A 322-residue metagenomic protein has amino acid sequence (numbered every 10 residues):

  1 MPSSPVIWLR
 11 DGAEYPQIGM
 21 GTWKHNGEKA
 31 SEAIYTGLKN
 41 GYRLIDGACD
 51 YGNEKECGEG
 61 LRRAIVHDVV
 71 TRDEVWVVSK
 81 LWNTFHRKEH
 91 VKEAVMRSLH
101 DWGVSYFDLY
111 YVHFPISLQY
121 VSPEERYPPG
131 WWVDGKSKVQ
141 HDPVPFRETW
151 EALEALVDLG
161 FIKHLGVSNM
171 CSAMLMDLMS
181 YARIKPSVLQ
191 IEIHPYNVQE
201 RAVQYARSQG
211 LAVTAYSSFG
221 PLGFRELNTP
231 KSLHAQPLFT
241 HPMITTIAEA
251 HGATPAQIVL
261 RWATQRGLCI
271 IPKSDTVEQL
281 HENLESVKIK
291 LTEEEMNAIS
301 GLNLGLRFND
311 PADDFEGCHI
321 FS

Functional and structural regions predicted by a protein language model:
M1-V75, K88-E93, S105, S218-G223 (+2 more regions): N-terminal binding-site loop/beta-alpha segment at the start of enzyme catalytic domains that lines or forms
S4, I34, E54-R62, K92-L99 (+5 more regions): Generic structural signal for well-ordered alpha-helices, preferentially at hydrophobic/aromatic core positions
L9, T36-K39, V69, S98-D101 (+3 more regions): A general structural signal for stabilizing positions within well-ordered secondary structure
G19, D46-C49, D108-Y111, G166 (+1 more regions): Residues embedded in well-ordered beta-strands within globular domains across many folds
R43, S105-D108, K163, S187: Short acidic/polar active-site loop segments enriched in Thr and Asp
T71-F85, L109-P115, E192-I193: A short, structured active-site edge motif that brings together acidic residues
N83, I116-S322: Beta/alpha (TIM)-barrel catalytic core signal, keyed to glycine-rich beta->alpha loops juxtaposed to Asp/Glu that bind
V91-V112, L156-L159: CE4/NodB-like, metal-dependent polysaccharide N-deacetylase domain that modifies extracellular/periplasmic N-acetylated
